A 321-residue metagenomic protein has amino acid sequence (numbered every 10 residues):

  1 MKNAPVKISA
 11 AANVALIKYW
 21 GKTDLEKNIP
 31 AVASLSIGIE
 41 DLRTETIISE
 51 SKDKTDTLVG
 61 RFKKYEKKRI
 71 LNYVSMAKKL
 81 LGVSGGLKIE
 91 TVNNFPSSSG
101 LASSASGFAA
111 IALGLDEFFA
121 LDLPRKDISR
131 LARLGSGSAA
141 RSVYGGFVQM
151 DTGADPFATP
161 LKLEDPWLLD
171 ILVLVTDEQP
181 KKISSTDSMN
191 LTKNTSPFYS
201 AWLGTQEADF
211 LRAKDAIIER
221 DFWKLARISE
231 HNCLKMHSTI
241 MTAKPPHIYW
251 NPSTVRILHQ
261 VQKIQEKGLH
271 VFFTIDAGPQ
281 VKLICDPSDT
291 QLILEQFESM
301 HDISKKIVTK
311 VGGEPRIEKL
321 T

Functional and structural regions predicted by a protein language model:
M1-S99, L113-L123, K306-T321: ATP-binding N-lobe of GHMP and related small-molecule kinases
L35-I39, E164-D165, F273: Short Gly/Pro-enriched turn/cap motifs at secondary-structure boundaries
I47-S51, L269-I275: Short, flexible, solvent-exposed loop/turn segments with mixed acidic/basic and small polar residues
K67, S106-F108, G204-Q206: Short acidic alpha-helix initiation/capping motifs at coil-to-helix transition points, especially at protein N-termini
K79-D165: Gly/Ser-rich oxyanion-binding loop with an adjacent helix/lid that shapes the negatively charged ligand pocket
L101-S104, P279-Q280, D289: Gly/Ser/Thr-rich loops at beta-strand to alpha-helix junctions that form or flank small-molecule/cofactor-binding
R130-V271, I284-T321: ATP-dependent small-molecule kinase catalytic core of the GHMP/sugar-kinase superfamily and closely related
T274-K282: Small/polar glycine-rich anion-binding or flexible loop at a beta-alpha turn
